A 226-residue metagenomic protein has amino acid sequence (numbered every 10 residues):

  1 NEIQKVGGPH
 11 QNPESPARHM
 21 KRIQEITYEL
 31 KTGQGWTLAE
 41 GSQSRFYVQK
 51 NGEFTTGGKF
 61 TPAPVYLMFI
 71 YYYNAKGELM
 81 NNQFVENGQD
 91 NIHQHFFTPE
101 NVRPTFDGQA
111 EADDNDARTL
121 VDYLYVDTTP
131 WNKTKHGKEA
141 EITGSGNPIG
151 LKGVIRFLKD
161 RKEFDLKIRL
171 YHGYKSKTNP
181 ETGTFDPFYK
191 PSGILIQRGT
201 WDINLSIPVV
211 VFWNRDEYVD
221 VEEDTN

Functional and structural regions predicted by a protein language model:
N1-H10, N226: Bacterial Sec-dependent N-terminal signal peptides
R18-T61: N-terminal edge beta-strand
R22, E181-N226: Short beta-strand elements
E29, Y71, R169-Y171, V210: Residue-level recognition of well-ordered beta-strand positions that form the cores of beta-sheet-rich folds across
T56-Y66, F84, W131-T184, F188 (+1 more regions): Exposed beta-sheet edge/beta-hairpin loop segments within beta-rich domains
M68-A75: Beta-strand-rich structural segments
E78-H136: Extended, polar beta-sheet/loop recognition surfaces of beta-rich domains that mediate binding to diverse ligands
